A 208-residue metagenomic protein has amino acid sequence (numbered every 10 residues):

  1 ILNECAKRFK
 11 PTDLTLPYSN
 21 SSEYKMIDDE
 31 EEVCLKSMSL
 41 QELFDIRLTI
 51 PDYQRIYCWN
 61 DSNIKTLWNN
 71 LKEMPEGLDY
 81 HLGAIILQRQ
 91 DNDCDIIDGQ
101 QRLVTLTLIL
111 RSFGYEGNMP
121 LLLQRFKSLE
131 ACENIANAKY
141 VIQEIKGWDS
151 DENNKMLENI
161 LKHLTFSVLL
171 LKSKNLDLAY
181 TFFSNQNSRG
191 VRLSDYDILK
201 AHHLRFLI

Functional and structural regions predicted by a protein language model:
L2-I208: Glycine- and hydrophobic-rich flexible loops that cap the catalytic core of alpha/beta enzyme folds
